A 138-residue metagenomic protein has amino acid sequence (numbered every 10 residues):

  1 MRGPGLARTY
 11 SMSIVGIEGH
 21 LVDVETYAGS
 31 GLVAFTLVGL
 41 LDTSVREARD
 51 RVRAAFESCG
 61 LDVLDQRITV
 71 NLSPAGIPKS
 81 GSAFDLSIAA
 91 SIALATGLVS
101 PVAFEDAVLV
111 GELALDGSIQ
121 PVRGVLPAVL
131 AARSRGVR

Functional and structural regions predicted by a protein language model:
M1-R138: Peripheral, non-AAA+ core regions of ATP-driven protein-machinery
